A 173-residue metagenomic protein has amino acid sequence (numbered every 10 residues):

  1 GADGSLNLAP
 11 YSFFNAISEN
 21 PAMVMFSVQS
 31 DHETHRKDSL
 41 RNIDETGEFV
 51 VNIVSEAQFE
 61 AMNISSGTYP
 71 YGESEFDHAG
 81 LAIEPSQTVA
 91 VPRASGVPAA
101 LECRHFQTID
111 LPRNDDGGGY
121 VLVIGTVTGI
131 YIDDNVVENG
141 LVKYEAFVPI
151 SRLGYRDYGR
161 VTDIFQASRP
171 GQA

Functional and structural regions predicted by a protein language model:
G1-A173: Basic, polyanion-binding surface patches
